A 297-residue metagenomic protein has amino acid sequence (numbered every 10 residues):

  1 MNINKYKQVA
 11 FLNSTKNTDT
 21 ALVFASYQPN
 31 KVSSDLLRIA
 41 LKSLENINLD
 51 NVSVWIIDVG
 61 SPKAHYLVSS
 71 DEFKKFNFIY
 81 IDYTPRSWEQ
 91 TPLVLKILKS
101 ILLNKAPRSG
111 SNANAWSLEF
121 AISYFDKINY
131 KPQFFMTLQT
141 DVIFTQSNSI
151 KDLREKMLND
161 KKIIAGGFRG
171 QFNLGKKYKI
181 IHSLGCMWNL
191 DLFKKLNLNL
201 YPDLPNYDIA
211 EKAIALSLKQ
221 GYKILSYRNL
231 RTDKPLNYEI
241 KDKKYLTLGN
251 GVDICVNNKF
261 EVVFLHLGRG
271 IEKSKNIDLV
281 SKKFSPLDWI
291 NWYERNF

Functional and structural regions predicted by a protein language model:
M1-K42: N-proximal low-complexity "stem/linker" segments adjacent to membrane-targeting elements
V32-L36, G110-L118, N206: Phosphate/oxyanion-binding active-site loops and adjacent basic polyanion-contact surfaces
I39-N51: Short, acidic, metal-binding catalytic loop of nucleotide-sugar glycosyltransferases
D58-V59: Acidic ATP/Mg2+-coordinating residue in the GHKL
P62-P132: Active-site-proximal specificity loops/subdomain of glycosyltransferases
K131-I143: Short beta-strand-to-loop acidic/aromatic patch adjacent to the donor-nucleotide binding site
I143-K219: Conserved catalytic core of nucleotide-sugar-dependent glycosyltransferases
Y207-F297: C-terminal catalytic/acceptor-binding lobe
